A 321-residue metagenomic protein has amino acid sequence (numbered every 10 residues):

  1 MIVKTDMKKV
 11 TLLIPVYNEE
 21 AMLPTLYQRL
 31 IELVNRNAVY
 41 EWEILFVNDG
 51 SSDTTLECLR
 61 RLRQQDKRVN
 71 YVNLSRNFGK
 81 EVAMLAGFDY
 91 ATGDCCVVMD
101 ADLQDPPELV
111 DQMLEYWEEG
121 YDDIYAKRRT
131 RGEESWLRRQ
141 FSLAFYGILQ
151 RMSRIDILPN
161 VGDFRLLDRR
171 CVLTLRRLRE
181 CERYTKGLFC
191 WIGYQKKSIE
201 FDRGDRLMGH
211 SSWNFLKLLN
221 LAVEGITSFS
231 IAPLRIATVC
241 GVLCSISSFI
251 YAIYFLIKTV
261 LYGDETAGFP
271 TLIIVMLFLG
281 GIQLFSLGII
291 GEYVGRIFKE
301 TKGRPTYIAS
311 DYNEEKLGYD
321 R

Functional and structural regions predicted by a protein language model:
I2-E133: Structured catalytic core of nucleotide-sugar glycosyltransferases
I2-M7, Y184-R321: Hydrophobic helical membrane-anchoring modules
P15, L74-R76, R165, T238 (+2 more regions): Short conserved micro-motifs on helix faces and helix-strand junctions that flank and scaffold key functional residues
Y17-A21, Q104, E108, R176 (+3 more regions): Residues in soluble alpha-helical coiled-coils and helical-bundle/repeat scaffolds
N18, E32, R36, R61 (+8 more regions): Conserved amphipathic alpha-helical interaction elements at protein-protein interfaces in regulatory, energy-coupling
L30, G87, D102, I124 (+5 more regions): Residue-level signature of catalytic and energy-coupling elements of molecular machines, predominantly ATP/GTP-dependent
R61, V72-R76, K80-Y90, P106-L188 (+1 more regions): Acceptor/aglycone-binding surface of glycosyltransferases and processive sugar-polymer synthases
